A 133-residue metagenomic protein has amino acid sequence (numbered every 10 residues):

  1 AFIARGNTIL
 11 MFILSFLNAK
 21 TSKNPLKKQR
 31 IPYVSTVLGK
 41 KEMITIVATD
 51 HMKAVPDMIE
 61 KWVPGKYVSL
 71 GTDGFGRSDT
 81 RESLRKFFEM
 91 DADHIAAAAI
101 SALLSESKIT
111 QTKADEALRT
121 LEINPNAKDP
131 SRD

Functional and structural regions predicted by a protein language model:
A1-D133: Thiamine diphosphate
